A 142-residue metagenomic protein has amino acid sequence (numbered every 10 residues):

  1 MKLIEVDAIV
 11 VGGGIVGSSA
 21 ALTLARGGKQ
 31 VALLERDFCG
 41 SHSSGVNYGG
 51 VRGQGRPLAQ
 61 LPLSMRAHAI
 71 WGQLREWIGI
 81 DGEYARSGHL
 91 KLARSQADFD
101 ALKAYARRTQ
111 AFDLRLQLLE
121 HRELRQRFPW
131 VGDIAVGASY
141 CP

Functional and structural regions predicted by a protein language model:
K2-E5, H42-N47, V51: Accessory recognition modules or surfaces
K2-V16, A32: Beta1/beta-strand and adjacent pyrophosphate-binding region of the FAD-binding site in flavoprotein oxidoreductases
A25-G45: Glycine-rich FAD pyrophosphate-binding loop
G40, Q126-D133: FAD-binding beta-loop-beta segment adjacent to the flavin cofactor pocket
G49-R127: Dinucleotide-binding Rossmann-like beta1-alpha1 core, especially the glycine-rich loop that anchors the ADP
G137-A138: Structural detector of coil-to-beta-strand junctions
C141-P142: Glycine-rich "substrate-gating" loop/helix at the edge of Rossmann-like oxidoreductase active sites
